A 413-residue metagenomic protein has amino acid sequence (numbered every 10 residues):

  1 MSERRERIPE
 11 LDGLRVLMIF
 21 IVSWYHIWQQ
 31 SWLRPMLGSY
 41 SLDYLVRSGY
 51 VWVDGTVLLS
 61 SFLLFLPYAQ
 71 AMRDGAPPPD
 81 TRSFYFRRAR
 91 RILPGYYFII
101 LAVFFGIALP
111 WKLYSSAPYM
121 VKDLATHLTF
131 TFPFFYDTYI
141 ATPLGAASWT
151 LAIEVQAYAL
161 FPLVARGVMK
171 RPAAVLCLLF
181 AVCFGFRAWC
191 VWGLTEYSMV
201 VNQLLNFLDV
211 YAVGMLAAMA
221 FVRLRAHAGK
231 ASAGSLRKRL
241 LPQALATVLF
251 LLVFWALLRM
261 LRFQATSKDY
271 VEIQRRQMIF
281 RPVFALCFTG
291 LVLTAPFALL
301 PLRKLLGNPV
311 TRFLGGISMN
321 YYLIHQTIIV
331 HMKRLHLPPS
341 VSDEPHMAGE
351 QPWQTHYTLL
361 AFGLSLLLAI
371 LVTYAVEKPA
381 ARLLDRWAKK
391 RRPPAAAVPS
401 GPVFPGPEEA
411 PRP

Functional and structural regions predicted by a protein language model:
M1-A188, W192-T195, F207, K230-S232 (+3 more regions): Membrane-cytosol interface segments of multi-pass membrane proteins, especially ER/Golgi lipid-handling enzymes
V22, Y211, M215, A246-K378: Alpha-helical transmembrane segments of multi-pass integral membrane proteins
L45, V201, L236-L240, R275-M278 (+1 more regions): Interfacial loop-to-helix junctions that mark the boundaries of transmembrane helices in multi-pass membrane
L63-Q70, F221-R223, T294-A295: Membrane-water interface of transmembrane alpha-helices
P79-D80, A220, H227-A228, L302: Cytosolic, membrane-interface loops and tails of multi-pass inner-membrane proteins
F180, S235-V253: Signature aromatic-anchored transmembrane alpha helix within multi-pass, membrane-resident enzymes that catalyze glycan
S198-V200, L204-V222: Acidic, glycine-rich loop-and-beta core segments that form the ion-binding/anion-interacting portion of active sites
A226-R237: Flexible interhelical linker loops that connect adjacent transmembrane helices in multi-pass membrane transporters
